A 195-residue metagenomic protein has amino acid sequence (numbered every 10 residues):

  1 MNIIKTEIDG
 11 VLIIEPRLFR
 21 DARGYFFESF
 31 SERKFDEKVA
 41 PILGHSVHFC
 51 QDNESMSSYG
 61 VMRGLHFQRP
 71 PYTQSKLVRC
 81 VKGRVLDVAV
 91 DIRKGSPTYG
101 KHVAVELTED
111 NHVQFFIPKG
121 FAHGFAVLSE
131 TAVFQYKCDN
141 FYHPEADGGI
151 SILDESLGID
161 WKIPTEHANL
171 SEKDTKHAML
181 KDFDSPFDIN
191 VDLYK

Functional and structural regions predicted by a protein language model:
M1-D110, T131, C138-K195: Non-catalytic, conserved peripheral segments adjacent to functional cores
L107-T131: Conserved metal-binding segment of the jelly-roll/cupin
